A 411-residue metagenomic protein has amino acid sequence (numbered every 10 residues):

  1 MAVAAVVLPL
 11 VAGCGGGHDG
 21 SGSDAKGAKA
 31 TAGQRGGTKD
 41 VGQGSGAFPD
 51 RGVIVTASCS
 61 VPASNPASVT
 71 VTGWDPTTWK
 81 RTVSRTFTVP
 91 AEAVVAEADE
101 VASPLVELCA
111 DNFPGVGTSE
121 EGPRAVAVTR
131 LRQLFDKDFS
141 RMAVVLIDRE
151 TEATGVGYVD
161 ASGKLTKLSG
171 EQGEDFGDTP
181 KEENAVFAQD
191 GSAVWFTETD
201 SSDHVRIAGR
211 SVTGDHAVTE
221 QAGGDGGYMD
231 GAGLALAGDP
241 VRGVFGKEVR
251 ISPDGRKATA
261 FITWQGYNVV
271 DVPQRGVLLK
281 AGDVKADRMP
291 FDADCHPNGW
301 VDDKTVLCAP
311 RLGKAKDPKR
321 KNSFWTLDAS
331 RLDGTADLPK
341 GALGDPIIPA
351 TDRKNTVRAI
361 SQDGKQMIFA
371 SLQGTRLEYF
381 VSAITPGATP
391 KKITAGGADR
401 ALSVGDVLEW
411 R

Functional and structural regions predicted by a protein language model:
M1-V6: Sec-dependent N-terminal signal peptides
L10-G13: C-terminal motif of bacterial Sec signal peptides marking the signal peptidase cleavage site
G15-R411: Sequence signature of WD/YWTD-type beta-propeller architectures
